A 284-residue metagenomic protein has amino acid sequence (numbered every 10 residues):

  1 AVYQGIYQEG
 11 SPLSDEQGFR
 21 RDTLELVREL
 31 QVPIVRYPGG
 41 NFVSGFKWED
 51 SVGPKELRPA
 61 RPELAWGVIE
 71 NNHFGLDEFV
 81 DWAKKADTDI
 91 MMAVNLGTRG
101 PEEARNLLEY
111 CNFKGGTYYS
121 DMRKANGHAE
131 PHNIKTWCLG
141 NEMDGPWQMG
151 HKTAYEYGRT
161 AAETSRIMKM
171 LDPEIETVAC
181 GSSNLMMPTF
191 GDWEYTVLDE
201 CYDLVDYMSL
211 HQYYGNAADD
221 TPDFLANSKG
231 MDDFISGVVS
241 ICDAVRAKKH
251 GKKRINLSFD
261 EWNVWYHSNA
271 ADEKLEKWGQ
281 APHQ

Functional and structural regions predicted by a protein language model:
A1-G191, D199-D206, M231-D232, S236-D260 (+2 more regions): Non-catalytic accessory regions flanking glycosidase/transglycosidase catalytic cores in CAZymes
E194: Active-site substrate-binding loop specific to GH73 endo-beta-N-acetylglucosaminidase modules in bacterial autolysins
H211-A226, D272: Active-site His/acidic residue clusters
